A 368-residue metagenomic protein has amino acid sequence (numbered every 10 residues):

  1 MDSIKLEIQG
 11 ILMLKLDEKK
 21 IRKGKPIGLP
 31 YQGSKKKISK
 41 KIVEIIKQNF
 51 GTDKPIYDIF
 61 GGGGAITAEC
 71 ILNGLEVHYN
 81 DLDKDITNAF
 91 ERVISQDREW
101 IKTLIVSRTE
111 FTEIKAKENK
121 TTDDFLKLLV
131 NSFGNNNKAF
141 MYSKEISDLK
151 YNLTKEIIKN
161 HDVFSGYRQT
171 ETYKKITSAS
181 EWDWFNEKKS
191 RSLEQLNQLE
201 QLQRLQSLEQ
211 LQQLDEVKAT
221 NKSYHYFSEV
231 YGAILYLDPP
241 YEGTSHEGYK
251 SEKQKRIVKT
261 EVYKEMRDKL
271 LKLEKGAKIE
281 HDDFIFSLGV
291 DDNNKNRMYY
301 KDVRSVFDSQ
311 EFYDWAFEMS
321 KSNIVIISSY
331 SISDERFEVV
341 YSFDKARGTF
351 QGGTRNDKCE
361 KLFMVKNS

Functional and structural regions predicted by a protein language model:
I4-P55, A65: S-adenosyl-L-methionine
L16-D17, E200, Q206-A219, I234 (+1 more regions): Conserved catalytic alpha/beta core of Sir2/sirtuin-type deacylases, generalized to analogous enzyme cores that bind
I42, I56-C70, Y79-D83, L126-F140 (+4 more regions): Conserved proline-anchored active-site loop of SAM-dependent methyltransferases that bridges a beta-strand
Q48-T52, I71-L72, E118-K120, Q212 (+2 more regions): Flexible, charged surface loops at secondary-structure boundaries
T52-I56, L75-E76, L214-V217, A316-V325: Short active-site oxyanion
L72-D215, I257-E280, F286-D292: Class I S-adenosyl-L-methionine-dependent methyltransferase module
L82, E209-Y226, R297-F307: Adenosine-cofactor binding site in Rossmann-like domains, unifying the SAM/SAH pocket of S-adenosylmethionine-dependent
Y231-S368: Conserved acidic-Pro-Pro-aromatic motif
